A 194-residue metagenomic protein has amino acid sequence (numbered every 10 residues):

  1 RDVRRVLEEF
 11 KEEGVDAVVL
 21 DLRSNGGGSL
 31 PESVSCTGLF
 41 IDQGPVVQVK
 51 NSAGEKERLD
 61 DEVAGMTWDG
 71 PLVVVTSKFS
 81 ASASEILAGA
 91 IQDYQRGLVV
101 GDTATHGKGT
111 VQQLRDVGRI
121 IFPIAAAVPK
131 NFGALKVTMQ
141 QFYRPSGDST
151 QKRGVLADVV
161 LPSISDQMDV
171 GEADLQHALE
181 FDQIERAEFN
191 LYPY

Functional and structural regions predicted by a protein language model:
R1-P123, Q141: Cleft-lining beta-strand/loop regions that shape enzyme active-site pockets
T110-D116, N131-G133, V155, G171: Acidic, S/T/G-rich, low-cysteine, solvent-exposed domains in lumenal/extracellular/periplasmic regions of secretory
D116-G118, F122-K130, D169, F189-Y194: Intrinsically disordered, low-complexity segments enriched in small/polar residues
P129-F142: Short acidic, Pro/Gly- and aromatic-enriched capping/linker segments at domain boundaries
Q141, P145-Y194: Conserved functional hotspot residues or short segments at active or partner-binding sites across diverse domains
